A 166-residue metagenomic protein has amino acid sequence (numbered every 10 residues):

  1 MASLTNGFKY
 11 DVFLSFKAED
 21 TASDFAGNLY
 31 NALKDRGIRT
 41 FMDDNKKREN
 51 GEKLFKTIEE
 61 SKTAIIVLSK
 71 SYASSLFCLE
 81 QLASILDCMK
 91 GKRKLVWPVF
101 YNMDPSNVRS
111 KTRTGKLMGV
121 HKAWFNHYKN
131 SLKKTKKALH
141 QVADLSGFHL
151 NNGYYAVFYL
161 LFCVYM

Functional and structural regions predicted by a protein language model:
M1-T63, K94: Conserved N-terminal substructure of TIR/SEFIR domains
M1-V12, D20-D24, M103-M166: C-terminal interaction surface of TIR/SEFIR-family domains
F13-S15, C78, C88, W124: Disulfide-bonded cysteines in secreted/extracellular proteins and peptides
S15-E19, R36, D43-N45, V67-K70 (+4 more regions): Structured beta-strand/turn binding interfaces of compact recognition modules in eukaryotic regulators
N28, E80-A83, N130, K134: A general alpha-helical scaffold signature found inside nucleotide-binding enzyme cores
K34, E59, L86, H140-A143: Alpha-helix boundary recognition
T40, S75, V96, H149-L150: Short, flexible/disordered secondary-structure transition segments
K56, E60, V67-R109, L117-M118: Amphipathic helical hotspot of TIR/SEFIR-family domains
